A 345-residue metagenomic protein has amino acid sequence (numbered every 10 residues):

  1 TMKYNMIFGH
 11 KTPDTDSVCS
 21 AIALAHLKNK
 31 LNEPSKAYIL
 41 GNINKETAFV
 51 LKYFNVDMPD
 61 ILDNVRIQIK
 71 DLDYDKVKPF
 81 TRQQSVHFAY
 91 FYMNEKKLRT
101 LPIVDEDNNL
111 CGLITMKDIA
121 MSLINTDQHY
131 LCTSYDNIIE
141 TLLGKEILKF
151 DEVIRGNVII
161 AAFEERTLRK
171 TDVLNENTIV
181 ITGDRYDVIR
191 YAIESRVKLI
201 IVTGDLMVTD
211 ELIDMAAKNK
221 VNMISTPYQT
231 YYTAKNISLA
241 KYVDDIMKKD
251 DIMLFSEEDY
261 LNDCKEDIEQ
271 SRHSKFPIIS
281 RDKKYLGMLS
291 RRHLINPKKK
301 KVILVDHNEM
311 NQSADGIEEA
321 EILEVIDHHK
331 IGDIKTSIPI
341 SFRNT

Functional and structural regions predicted by a protein language model:
T1, T12-T15, T47, T81 (+17 more regions): Residue-identity detector for threonine
T1-R99, D105-C111, K117-M121, L239-T345: Replace "Mg2+/Mn2+-dependent" with "divalent metal-dependent
I43, D63, T81, T100 (+7 more regions): Long, compositionally biased, glycine/small-hydrophobic-enriched stretches that function as flexible linkers, tethers
E46, R66-I67, A162-I246: Feature captures the catalytic cores and cofactor-binding loops of soluble hydro-lyases/lyases that act on carboxylate
A48, K52, A120-M121, D136-E140 (+2 more regions): Generic detector of well-ordered alpha-helical segments enriched in charged/polar residues, highlighting helical
I61-D71, Y135-I139, T230-Y232: Short linear loop/turn motifs
D107-I179, D250-D259, E269-S271: Non-catalytic interface/targeting segments
Q128-L131, V197-M207, E211-K220, K301-H307 (+2 more regions): A signal for specific C-terminal beta-sheet/loop modules enriched in small/flexible residues with GP/PG/PP motifs
